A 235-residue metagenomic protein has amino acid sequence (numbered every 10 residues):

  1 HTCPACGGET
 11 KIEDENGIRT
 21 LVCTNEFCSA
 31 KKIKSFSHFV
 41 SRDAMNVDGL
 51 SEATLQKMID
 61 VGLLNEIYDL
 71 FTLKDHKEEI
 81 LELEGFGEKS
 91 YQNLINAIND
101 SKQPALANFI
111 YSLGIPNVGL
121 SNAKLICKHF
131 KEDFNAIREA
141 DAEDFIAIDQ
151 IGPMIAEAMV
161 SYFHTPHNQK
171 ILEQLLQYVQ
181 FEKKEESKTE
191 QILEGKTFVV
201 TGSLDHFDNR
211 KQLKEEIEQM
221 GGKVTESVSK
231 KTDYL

Functional and structural regions predicted by a protein language model:
H1-D48: Cys/His-rich short segments
C6, G17-R19, T54, E194 (+1 more regions): A generic structural signal for well-ordered coil/turn residues at beta-strand boundaries that shape enzyme active-site
I12-N25, E79-L94: Membrane-interacting alpha-helical segments
K32, F39, E84-L235: DNA strand-break repair and replication-stress modules
D48-Q56, L64-E82, A147: Compact, charge-rich alpha-helical regulatory domains located at protein termini
Q56-I59, I95: Short, well-ordered alpha-helical packing segments
